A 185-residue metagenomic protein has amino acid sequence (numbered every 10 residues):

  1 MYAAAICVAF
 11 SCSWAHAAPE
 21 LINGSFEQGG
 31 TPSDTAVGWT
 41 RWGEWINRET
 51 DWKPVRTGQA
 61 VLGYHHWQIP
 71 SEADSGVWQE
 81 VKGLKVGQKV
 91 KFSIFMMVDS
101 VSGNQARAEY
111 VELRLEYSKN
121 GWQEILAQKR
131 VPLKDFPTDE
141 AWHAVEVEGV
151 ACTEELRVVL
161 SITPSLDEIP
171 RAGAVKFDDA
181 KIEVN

Functional and structural regions predicted by a protein language model:
Y2-S11: Bacterial N-terminal signal peptides
A15-A17: Boundary at the C-terminal end of the N-terminal hydrophobic targeting segment
P19, S25-Y64, I69: Extracellular glycan-recognition surfaces and repeat-rich motifs
F26, A73-E109, L115, H143-A151 (+1 more regions): Extra-cytoplasmic beta-strand recognition segments
L62-L84, I125-Q128: Secreted extracellular polysaccharide-interacting domains
A73-D74, A141, L166-V184: Extracellular carbohydrate recognition
M97-V101, S118-N120, S165-D167, V184-N185: Short coil/turn motifs at secondary-structure junctions
N120-E155: Extracellular carbohydrate recognition and processing domains and analogous Trp-centered ligand-binding platforms
